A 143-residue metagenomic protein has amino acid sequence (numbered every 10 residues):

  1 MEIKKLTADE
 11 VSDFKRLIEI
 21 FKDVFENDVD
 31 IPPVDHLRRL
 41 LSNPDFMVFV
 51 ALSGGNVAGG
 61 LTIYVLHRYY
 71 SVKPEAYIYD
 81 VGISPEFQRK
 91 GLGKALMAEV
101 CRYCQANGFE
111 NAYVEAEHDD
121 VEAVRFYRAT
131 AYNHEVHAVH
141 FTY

Functional and structural regions predicted by a protein language model:
M1-R16: A short beta-loop-alpha structural element at the N-terminal edge of CoA-dependent acyl/N-acetyltransferase catalytic
R16-V29, Y69: Helix-loop element at the rim of GNAT/NAT acetyltransferase active sites that forms part of the acceptor-substrate
N27-V48: Active-site rim helix/loop that mediates acceptor-substrate recognition in acyltransferases
V50, N56-V65, Y77, G82: Conserved beta-strand in the GNAT
H67-I78, Q88, H134-V136: A conserved beta-turn-beta hairpin within the catalytic core of GNAT-like acetyltransferases that forms part
F87, G91-E99: Conserved acetyl-CoA pyrophosphate-binding loop and the N-cap/start of the following alpha-helix in GNAT-like
K94, H118-H137, Y143: Conserved active-site alpha-helix within GNAT-family acetyltransferase domains
M97, C104-A116: Conserved GNAT acetyl-CoA-binding A-motif
